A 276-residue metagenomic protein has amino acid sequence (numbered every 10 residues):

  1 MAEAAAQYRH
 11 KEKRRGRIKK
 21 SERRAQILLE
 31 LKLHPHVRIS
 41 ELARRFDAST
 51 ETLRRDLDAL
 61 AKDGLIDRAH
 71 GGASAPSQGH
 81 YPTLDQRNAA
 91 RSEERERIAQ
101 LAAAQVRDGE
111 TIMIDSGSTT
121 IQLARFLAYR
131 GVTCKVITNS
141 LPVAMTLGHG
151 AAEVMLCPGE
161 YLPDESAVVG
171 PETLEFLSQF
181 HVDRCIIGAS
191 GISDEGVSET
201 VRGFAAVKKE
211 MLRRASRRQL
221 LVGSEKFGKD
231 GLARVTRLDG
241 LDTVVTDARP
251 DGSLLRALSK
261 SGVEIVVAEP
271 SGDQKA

Functional and structural regions predicted by a protein language model:
A2-L42, D47, E51, K62 (+1 more regions): Conserved phosphate- and dinucleotide-binding cores of soluble alpha/beta proteins, encompassing both enzyme active
A2-S116, A124-V136, G148-A152: HTH-adjacent hinge/linker in prokaryotic transcriptional regulators
T119-L123, F227-D230: Short glycine/serine/threonine-rich phosphate/pyrophosphate-binding segments that cradle anionic phosphate groups
